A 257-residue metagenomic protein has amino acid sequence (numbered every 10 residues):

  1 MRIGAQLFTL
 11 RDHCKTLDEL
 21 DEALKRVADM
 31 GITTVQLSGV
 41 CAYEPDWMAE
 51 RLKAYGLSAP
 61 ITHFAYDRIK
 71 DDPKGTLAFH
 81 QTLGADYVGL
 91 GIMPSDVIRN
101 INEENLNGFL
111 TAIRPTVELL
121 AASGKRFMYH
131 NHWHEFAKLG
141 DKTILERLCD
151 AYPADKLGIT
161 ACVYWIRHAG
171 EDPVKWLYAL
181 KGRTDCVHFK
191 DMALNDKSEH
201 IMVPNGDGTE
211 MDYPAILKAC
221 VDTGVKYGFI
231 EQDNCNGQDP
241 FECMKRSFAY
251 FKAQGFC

Functional and structural regions predicted by a protein language model:
M1-Y87, K252-C257: N-terminal pre-domain/capping segments
I3-L7, V35-L37, A59-F64, V88-L90 (+4 more regions): Hydrophobic faces of well-ordered beta-strands that scaffold small-molecule active sites in alpha/beta enzyme cores
R11-L17, T34-W47, F64-D72, D96-N100 (+5 more regions): Acidic-and-aromatic substrate-binding clefts and catalytic sites of carbohydrate-active enzymes
M48-A65, I113-T116, L120, E146-A154: Alpha-helix-loop-beta-strand connector modules within alpha/beta enzyme cores
D71-F109: Glycine/small-residue-rich loop that forms an oxyanion/phosphate-binding "nest" at active or ligand-binding sites
L120-M211: Acidic/histidine-rich catalytic cores of soluble enzymes
D212-I216, D222-T223, Y227-E231: H/E-rich (His + Asp/Glu) clusters that bind or coordinate divalent metals
Q238-C257: C-terminal helical cap(s) of enzyme catalytic domains, especially alpha/beta-barrels
